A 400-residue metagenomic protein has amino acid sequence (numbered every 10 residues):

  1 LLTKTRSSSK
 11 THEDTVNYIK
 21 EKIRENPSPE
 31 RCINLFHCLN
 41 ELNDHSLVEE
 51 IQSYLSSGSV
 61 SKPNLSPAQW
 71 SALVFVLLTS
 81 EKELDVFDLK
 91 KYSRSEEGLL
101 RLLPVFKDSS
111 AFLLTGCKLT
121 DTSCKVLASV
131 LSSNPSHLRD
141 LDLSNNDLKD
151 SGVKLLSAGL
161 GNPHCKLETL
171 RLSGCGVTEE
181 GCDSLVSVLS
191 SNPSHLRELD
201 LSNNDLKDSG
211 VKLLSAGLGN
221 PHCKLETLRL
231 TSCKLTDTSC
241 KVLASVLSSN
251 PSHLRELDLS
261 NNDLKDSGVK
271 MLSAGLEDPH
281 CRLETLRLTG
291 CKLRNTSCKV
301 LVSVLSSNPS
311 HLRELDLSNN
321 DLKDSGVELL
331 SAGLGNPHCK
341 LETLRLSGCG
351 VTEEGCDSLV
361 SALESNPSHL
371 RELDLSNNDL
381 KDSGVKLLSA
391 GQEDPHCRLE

Functional and structural regions predicted by a protein language model:
L1-E400: Leucine-enriched alpha-helical scaffold segments used for protein-protein interaction
